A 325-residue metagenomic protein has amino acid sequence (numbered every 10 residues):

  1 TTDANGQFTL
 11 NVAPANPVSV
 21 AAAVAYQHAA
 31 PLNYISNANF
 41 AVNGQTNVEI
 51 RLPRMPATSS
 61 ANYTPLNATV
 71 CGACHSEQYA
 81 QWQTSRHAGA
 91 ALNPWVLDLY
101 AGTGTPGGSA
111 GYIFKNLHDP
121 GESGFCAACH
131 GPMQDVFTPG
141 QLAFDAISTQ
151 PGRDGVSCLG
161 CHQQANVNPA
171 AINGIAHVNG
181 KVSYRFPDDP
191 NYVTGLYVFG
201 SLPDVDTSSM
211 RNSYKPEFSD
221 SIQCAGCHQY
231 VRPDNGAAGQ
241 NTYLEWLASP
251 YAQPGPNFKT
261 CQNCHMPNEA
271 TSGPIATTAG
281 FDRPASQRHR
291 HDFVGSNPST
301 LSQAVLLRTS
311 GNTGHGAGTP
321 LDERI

Functional and structural regions predicted by a protein language model:
T1-N11: Short, acidic Ser/Thr/Gly-rich low-complexity loop/linker segments typical of extracellular and cell-surface proteins
P14-A30: A short, solvent-exposed beta-strand micro-motif common in secreted/extracellular proteins
V24-Y26, M133, A165, N268: Surface-exposed loop/turn motifs at beta-strand-loop junctions within extracellular Ig-like and Fibronectin type III
N37-P65: Extracellular beta-sheet/turn segments enriched in Thr/Pro/Gly and aliphatic residues
S59-V70, P120, D220: Local sequence-structure signature of Cys/Sec-based thiol-disulfide redox active-site neighborhoods
Y63-R86: Mature N-terminal segment immediately following signal peptide/propeptide cleavage in secreted/periplasmic
Y79-I113, P139-I325: Primarily the internal scaffold of c-type cytochrome electron-transfer domains, especially repeated/multiheme c-type
P132-G140: Conserved, well-structured interaction surfaces
